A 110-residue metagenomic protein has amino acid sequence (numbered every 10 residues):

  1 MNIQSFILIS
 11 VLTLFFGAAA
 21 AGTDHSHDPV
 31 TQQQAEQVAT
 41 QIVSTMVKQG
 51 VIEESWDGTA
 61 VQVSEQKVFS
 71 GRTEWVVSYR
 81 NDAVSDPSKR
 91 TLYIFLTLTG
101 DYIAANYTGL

Functional and structural regions predicted by a protein language model:
M1-I7: Bacterial N-terminal signal peptides that target proteins for export
F15-A18: N-terminal signal peptide c-region/cleavage motif recognized by signal peptidases
D24-Q66: Short, non-transmembrane alpha-helical segments in secretory-pathway proteins
E54-D101: Exposed beta-strand-loop-beta-strand "reactive/processing" segments of non-cytosolic proteins
L98-L110: Short, low-complexity, Pro/Ser/Thr/Gly-rich segments in the mature regions of secreted, periplasmic
